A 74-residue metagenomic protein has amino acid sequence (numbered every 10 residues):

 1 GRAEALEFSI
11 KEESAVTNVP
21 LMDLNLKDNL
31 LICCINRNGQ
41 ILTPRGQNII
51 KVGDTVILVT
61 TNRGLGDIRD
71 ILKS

Functional and structural regions predicted by a protein language model:
E4-S74: Cytosolic Rossmann-like ligand/nucleotide-binding regulatory domains
